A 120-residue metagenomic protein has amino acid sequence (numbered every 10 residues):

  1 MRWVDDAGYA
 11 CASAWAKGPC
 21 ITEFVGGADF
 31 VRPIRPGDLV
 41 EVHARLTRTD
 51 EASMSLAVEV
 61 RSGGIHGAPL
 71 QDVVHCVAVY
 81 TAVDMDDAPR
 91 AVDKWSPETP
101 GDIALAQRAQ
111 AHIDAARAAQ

Functional and structural regions predicted by a protein language model:
M1-W3: A conserved, well-ordered hydrophobic junction motif at loop->secondary-structure transitions
D5-A7: A eukaryote-biased signal for short, well-structured alpha-helical docking elements
Y9-M54, Q71-H75: Hydrophobic beta-strand-centered segment that forms part of the acyl-chain substrate-binding groove
R35-P36, T47-Q120: HotDog/MaoC-like acyl-thioester-processing domains
